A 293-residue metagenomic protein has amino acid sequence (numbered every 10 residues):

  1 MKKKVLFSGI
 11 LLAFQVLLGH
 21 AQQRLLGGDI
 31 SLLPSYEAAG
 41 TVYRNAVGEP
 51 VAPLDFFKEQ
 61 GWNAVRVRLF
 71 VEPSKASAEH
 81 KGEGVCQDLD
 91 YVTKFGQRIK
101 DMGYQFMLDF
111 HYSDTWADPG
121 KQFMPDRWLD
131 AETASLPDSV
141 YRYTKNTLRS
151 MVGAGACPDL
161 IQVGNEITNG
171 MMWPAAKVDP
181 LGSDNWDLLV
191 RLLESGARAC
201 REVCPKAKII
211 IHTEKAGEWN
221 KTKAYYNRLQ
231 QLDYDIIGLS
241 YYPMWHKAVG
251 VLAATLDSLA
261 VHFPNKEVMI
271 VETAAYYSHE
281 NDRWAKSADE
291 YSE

Functional and structural regions predicted by a protein language model:
M1-Q22: Bacterial Sec-dependent N-terminal signal peptides
Q22-F56: Boundary/entry segment of secreted carbohydrate-active catalytic domains
I30, Y36, F106-D118, A274-E280: Short, solvent-exposed beta-strand-terminating loops
Y36-E37, T41-G48, E72-A76, G82-D90 (+3 more regions): Acidic-and-aromatic substrate-binding clefts and catalytic sites of carbohydrate-active enzymes
F56-N185, V190-K208, E214: Substrate-binding cleft and catalytic face of glycoside hydrolase catalytic domains, especially the flexible beta-alpha
M124-R127, N227-L229, T255-L256, K286-D289: Short, hinge-like loop/turn segments at secondary-structure boundaries
D159, N165, I211-K215, T222-D257 (+1 more regions): Aromatic- and acid-rich polysaccharide-binding/catalytic face of secreted or lumenal carbohydrate-active enzymes
Y277-E293: Substrate-binding clefts and catalytic carboxylate motifs of secreted carbohydrate-active enzymes
